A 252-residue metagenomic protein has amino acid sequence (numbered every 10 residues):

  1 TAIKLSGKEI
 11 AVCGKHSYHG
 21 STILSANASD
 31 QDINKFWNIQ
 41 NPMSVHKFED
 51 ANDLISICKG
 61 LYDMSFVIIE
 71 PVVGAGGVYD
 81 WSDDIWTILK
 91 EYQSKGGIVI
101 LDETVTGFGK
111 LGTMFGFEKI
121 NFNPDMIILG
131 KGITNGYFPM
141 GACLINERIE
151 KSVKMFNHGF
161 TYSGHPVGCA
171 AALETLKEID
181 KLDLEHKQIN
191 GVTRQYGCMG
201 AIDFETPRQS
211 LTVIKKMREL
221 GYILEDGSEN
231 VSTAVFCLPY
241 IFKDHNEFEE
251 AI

Functional and structural regions predicted by a protein language model:
T1-I252: Conserved N-terminal phosphate-binding loop of PLP-dependent enzymes in the Aspartate aminotransferase
